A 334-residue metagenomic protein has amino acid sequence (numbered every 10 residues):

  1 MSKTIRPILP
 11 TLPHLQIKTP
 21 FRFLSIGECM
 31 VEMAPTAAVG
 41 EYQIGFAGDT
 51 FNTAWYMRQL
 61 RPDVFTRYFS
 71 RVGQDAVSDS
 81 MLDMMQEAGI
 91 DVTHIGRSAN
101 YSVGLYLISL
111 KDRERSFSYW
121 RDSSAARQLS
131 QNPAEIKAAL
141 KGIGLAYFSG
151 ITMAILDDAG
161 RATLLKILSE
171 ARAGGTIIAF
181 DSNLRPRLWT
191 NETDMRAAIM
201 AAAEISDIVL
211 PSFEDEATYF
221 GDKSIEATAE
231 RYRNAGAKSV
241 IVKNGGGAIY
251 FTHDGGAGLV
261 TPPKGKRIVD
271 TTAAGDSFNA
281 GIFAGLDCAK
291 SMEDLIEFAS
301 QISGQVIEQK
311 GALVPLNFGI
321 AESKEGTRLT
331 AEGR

Functional and structural regions predicted by a protein language model:
S2-E87, I95: Glycine-rich phosphate/adenosyl-contacting loop at the front of the ribokinase-like
S2-L24, G221-R334: Conserved phosphate-binding/catalytic region of the ribokinase-like
C29, S182, S277: Active-site metal-binding loops of divalent metal-dependent hydrolases
M57, S212, G275: Short, conserved phosphate/pyrophosphate- and ester-handling motifs at nucleotide-, phospho-/glycolipid
F65-I151, S323-R328: Conserved N-terminal subdomain of the carbohydrate kinase-like
A125-R127, M153-A162, P186-T193, Y219: Active-site glycine- and acidic-residue-rich loops that bind and position anionic ligands or nucleotide-like cofactors
G174, L184-A257: Conserved phosphate/ATP/ADP-binding segment of small-molecule kinases
